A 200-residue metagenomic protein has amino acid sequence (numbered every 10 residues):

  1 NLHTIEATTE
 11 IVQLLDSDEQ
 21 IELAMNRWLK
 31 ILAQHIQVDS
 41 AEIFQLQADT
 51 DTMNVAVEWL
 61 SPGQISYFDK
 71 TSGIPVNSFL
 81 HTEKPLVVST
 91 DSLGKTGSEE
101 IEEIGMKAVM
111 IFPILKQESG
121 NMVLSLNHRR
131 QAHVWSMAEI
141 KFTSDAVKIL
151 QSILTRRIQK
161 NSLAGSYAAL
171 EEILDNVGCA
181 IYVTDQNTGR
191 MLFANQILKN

Functional and structural regions predicted by a protein language model:
N1-Q45, D145, S152, L163-G189: PAS/LOV and related PAS-like sensory modules
K30-A33, E42-N77, E83, M191-L192 (+1 more regions): GAF sensory/regulatory domain recognition with acknowledged cross-activation on helical regulatory dimers
S61, M122-V134: Short beta-strand-to-loop transition segments that serve as allosteric relay/switch motifs in sensory/regulatory domains
N77-L86, S92-K95: Soluble sensory domains of the PAS superfamily and closely related sensory modules
S89-A108, H128: Signal-transducing coupling segments at domain and membrane junctions
K107-L115: A short, aliphatic-rich beta-strand micro-motif
I114-L124: Short hydrophobic/glycine-rich mini-motifs in sensory/regulatory modules that couple input to downstream signaling
V134-T155: Amphipathic alpha-helical "output/dimerization" segments
